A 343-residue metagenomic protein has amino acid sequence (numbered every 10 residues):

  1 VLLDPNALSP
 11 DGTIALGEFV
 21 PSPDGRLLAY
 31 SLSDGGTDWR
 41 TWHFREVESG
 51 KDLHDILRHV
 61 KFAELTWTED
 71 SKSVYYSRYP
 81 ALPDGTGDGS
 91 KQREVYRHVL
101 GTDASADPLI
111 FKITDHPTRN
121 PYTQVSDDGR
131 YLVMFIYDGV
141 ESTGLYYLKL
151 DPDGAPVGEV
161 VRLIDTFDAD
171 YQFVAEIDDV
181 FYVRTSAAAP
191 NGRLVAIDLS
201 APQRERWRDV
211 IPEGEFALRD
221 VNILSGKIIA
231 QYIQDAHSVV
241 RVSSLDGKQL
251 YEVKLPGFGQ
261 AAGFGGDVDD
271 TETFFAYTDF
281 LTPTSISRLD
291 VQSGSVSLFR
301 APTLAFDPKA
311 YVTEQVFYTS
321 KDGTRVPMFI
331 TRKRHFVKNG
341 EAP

Functional and structural regions predicted by a protein language model:
V1-P343: Peripheral, non-catalytic segments that deliver or gate enzyme domains
